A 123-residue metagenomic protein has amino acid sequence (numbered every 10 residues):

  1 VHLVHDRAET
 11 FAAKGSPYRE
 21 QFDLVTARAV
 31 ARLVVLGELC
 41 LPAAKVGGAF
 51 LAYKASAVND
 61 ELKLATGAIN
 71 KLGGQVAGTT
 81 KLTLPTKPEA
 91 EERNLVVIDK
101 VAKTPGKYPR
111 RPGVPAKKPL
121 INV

Functional and structural regions predicted by a protein language model:
V1-V123: S-adenosylmethionine
